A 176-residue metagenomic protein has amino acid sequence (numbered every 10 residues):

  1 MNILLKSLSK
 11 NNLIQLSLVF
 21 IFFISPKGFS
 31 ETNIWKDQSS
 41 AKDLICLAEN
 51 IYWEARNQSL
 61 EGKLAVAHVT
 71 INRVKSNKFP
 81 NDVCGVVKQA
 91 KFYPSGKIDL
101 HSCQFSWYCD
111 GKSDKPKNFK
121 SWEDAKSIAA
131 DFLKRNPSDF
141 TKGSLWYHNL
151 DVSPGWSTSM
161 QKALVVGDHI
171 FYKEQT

Functional and structural regions predicted by a protein language model:
M1-L8: N-terminal secretory signal peptides that target proteins for export/translocation
L4, F29-T176: Bacterial extracytoplasmic/cell-wall-associated proteins, especially those involved in peptidoglycan
K10-V19: Sec-dependent signal peptide recognition, specifically the positively charged N-region followed immediately by
S25-K27: N-terminal signal peptide c-region/cleavage motif recognized by signal peptidases
